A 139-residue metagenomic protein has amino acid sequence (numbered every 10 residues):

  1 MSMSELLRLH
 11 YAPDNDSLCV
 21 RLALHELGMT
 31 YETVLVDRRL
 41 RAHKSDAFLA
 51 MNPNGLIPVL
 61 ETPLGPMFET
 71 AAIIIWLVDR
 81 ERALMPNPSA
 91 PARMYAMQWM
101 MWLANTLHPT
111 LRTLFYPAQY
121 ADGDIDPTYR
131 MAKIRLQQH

Functional and structural regions predicted by a protein language model:
S2-T128, I134: GST-like domain detector, emphasizing the conserved glutathione-binding G-site in the N-terminal thioredoxin-like
L136-H139: Active-site oxyanion/phosphate-handling segment shared across diverse enzymes
